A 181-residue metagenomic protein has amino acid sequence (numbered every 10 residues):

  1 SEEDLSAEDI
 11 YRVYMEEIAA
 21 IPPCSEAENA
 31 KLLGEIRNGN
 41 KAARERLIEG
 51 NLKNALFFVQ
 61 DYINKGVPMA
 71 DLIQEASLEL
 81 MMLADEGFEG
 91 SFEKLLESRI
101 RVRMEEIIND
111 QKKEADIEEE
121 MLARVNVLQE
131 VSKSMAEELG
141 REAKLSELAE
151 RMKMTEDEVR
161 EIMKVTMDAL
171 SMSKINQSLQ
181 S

Functional and structural regions predicted by a protein language model:
E2-D116, S134: Alpha-helical promoter-recognition and RNA polymerase-docking modules of transcription initiation factors, dominated by
E119-S181: Charged, low-cysteine interdomain linkers and short loop/connector segments that bridge structured helical modules
